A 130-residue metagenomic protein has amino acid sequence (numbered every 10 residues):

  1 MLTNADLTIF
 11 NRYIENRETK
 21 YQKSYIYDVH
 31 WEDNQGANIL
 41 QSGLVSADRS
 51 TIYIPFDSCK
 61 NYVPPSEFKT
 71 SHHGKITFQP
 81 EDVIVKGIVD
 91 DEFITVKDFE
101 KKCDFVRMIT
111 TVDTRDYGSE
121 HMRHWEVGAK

Functional and structural regions predicted by a protein language model:
M1-T19: Polar/acidic, low-complexity leader/linker segments enriched in S/T/G and N/D
Y21-K130: Short, conserved turn/kink motifs that form compact alpha/beta structural patches or helix kinks used as
